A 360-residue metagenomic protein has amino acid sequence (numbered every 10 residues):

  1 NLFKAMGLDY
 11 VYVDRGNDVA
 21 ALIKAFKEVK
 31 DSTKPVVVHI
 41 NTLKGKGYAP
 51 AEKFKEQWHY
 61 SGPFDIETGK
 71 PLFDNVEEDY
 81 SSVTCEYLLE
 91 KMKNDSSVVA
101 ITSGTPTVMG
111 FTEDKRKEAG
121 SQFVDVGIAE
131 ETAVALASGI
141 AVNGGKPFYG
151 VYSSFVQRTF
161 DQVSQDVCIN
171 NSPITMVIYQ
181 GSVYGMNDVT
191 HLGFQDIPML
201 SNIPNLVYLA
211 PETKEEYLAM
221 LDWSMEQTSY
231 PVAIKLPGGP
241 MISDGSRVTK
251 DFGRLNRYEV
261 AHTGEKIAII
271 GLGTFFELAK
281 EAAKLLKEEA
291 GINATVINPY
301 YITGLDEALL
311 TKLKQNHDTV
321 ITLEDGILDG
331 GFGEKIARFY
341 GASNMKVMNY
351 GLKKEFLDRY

Functional and structural regions predicted by a protein language model:
N1-Q57, P71-Y87, K91-E118, D125 (+5 more regions): Thiamine diphosphate
D14, F148-Y152, L209: Short, surface-exposed helix-loop/turn micro-motifs enriched in polar/charged residues
I23-K30, S138, S164, C168 (+3 more regions): Short, well-ordered alpha-helical packing segments
H59, P63-E67, S201-R247: Helix-enriched interaction subdomains in cytosolic or periplasmic regions, typified by TIR/SEFIR signaling/NADase cores
A100, F123, T132-I140, G145-G150 (+2 more regions): Extended, hydrophobic alpha-helical segments in both membrane/secreted and soluble proteins
F148-Y149, V177-Q180: Short beta-strands and strand-loop turn motifs
Q165, T175-M176, V183, P198-S201 (+2 more regions): N-terminal hydrophobic targeting segments
